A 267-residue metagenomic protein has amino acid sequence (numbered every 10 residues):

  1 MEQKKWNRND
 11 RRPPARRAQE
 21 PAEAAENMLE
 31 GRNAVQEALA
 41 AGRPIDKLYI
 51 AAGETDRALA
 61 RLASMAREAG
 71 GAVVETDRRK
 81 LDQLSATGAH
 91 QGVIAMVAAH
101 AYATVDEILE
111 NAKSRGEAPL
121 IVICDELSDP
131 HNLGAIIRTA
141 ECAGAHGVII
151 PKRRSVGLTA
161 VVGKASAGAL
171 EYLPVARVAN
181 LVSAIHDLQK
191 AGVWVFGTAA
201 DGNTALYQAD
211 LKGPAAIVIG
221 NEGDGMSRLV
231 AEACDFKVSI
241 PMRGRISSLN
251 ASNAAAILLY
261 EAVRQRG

Functional and structural regions predicted by a protein language model:
M1-N111: N-terminal positively charged helical leader segments and presequences
G31, N132, S248-N250: Active-site helix-initiating loop/hinge in glycosyltransferases
Q36, A41, C142, A160-A169 (+1 more regions): Structured adenosyl-cofactor binding patch, chiefly the S-adenosyl-L-methionine
A40-P44, K113-T204: RNA substrate-binding interface of SAM-dependent RNA methyltransferases
D77, A98, D125, P151-K152 (+5 more regions): Short beta->alpha connector loops at strand-helix junctions that form conserved, small/polar/Pro-enriched
L84-A99, A169, P174, V178 (+1 more regions): Short basic, glycine-rich beta-strand/loop surfaces that mediate nucleic-acid
F196-N250: Active-site/ligand-binding-proximal alpha/beta "capping" segment
